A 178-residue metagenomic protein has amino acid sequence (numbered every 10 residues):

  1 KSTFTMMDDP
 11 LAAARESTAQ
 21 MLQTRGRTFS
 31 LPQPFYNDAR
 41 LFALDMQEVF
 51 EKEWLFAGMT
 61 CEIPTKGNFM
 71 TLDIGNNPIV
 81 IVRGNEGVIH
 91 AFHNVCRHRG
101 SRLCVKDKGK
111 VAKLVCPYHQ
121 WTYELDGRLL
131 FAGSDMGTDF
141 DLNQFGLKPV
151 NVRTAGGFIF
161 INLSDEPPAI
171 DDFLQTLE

Functional and structural regions predicted by a protein language model:
K1-V88, T122-E178: Rieske [2Fe-2S] iron-sulfur-binding subdomain
N68-P117: Glycine-rich active-site/cofactor-binding loop and its immediate structural neighborhood
